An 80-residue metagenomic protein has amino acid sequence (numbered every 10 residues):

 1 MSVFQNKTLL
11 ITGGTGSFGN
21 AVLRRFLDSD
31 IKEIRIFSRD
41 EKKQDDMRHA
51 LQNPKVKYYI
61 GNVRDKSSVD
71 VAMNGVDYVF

Functional and structural regions predicted by a protein language model:
M1-K7: A short, basic/flexible loop-to-alpha-helix module at the beginning of a structural domain
K7-S29: N-terminal Rossmann NAD(P)H-binding glycine-rich loop of SDR-like oxidoreductase domains
L10, R35, Y59: Conserved Rossmann-like nucleotide-binding pocket used by diverse enzymes that bind dinucleotide cofactors
D30-K43: Conserved glycine-rich Rossmann-like NAD(P)H-binding loop of the short-chain dehydrogenase/reductase
K43-H49: Short alpha-helix adjacent to the SAM-binding motif of class I
H49-Q52, K57-Y78: Conserved Rossmann-fold cofactor-binding substructure of NAD(P)-dependent oxidoreductases
